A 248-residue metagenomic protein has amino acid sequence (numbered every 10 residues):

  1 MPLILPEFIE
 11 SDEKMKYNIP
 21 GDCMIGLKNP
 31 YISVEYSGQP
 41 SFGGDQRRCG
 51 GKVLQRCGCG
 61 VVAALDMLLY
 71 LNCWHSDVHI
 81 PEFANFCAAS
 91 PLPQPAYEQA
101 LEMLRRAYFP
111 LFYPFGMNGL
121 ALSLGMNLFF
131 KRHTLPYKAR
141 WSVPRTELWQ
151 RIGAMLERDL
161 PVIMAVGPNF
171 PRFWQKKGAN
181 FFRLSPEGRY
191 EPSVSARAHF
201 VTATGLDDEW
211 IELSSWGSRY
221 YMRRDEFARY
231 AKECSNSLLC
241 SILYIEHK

Functional and structural regions predicted by a protein language model:
L3-A121, V194: Active-site-adjacent structural segments surrounding the nucleophilic cysteine of cysteine proteases and isopeptidases
N18, D22-E35, S41-R48, L135-R145 (+3 more regions): Generic preference for hydrophobic/aromatic residues in regular secondary structure cores
I25, R48, F181-K248: Noncatalytic regulatory segments and standalone regulatory/sensor domains
D66, P168-P171, S218-Y220: Solvent-exposed loop/turn segments at secondary-structure junctions within structured extracellular/periplasmic domains
L68, N72, K131, L239-S241: Generic short alpha-helical segment signal, independent of protein family or function, capturing local helix propensity
E98-E102, R106, Q150, A154 (+2 more regions): Polar/charged alpha-helical tracts
R105-F200, T204-L206, Y244-H247: Predominantly the structural core of cysteine protease catalytic domains
